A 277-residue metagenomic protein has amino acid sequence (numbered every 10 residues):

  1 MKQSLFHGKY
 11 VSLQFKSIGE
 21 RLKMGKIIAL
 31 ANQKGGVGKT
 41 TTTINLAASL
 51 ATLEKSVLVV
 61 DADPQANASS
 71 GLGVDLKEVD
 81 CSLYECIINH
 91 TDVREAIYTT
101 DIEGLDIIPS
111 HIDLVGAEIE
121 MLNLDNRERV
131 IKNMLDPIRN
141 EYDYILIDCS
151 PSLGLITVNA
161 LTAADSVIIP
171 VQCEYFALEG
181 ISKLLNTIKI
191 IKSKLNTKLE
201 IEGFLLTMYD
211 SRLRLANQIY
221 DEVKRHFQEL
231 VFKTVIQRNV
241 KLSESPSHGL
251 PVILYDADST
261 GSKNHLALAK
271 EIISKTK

Functional and structural regions predicted by a protein language model:
M1-K277: P-loop NTP-binding core
